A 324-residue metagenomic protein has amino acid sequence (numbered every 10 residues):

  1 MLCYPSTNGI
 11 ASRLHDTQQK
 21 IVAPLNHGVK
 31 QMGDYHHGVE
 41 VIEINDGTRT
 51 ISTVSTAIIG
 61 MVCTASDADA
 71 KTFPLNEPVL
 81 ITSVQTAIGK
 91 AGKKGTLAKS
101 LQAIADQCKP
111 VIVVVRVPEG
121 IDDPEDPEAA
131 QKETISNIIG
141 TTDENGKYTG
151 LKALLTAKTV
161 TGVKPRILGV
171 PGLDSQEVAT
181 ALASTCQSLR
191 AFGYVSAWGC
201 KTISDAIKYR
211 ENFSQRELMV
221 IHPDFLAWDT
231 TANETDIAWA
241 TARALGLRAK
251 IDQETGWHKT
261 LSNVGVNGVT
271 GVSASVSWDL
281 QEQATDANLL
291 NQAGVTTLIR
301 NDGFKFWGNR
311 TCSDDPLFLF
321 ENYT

Functional and structural regions predicted by a protein language model:
M1-S55: Short, intrinsically disordered N-terminal pre-domain segments
G33-H36, V41-R49, I59-S66, K71-Q85 (+5 more regions): A glycine- and small-residue-enriched flexible loop/hinge signal that marks low-structured segments
I51-V54, K90, S100-A105: Short, surface-exposed polybasic-aromatic patches that bind anionic ligands, especially phosphate groups
G95-T96: Serine-centered coil/turn micro-motif
P118-D122: Cys/His-dense Zn2+-coordinating finger/ribbon modules
